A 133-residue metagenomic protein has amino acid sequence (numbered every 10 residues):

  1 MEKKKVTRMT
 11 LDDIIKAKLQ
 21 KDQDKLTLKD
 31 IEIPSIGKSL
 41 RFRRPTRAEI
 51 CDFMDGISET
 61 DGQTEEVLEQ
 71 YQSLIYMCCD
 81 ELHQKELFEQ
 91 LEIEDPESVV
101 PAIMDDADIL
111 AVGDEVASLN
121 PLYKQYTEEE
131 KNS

Functional and structural regions predicted by a protein language model:
E2-K5, K25-L28, S35-S133: Short, surface-exposed, charged amphipathic helix/loop patches that serve as local interaction elements
E2-Q20: Low-complexity intrinsically disordered segments
